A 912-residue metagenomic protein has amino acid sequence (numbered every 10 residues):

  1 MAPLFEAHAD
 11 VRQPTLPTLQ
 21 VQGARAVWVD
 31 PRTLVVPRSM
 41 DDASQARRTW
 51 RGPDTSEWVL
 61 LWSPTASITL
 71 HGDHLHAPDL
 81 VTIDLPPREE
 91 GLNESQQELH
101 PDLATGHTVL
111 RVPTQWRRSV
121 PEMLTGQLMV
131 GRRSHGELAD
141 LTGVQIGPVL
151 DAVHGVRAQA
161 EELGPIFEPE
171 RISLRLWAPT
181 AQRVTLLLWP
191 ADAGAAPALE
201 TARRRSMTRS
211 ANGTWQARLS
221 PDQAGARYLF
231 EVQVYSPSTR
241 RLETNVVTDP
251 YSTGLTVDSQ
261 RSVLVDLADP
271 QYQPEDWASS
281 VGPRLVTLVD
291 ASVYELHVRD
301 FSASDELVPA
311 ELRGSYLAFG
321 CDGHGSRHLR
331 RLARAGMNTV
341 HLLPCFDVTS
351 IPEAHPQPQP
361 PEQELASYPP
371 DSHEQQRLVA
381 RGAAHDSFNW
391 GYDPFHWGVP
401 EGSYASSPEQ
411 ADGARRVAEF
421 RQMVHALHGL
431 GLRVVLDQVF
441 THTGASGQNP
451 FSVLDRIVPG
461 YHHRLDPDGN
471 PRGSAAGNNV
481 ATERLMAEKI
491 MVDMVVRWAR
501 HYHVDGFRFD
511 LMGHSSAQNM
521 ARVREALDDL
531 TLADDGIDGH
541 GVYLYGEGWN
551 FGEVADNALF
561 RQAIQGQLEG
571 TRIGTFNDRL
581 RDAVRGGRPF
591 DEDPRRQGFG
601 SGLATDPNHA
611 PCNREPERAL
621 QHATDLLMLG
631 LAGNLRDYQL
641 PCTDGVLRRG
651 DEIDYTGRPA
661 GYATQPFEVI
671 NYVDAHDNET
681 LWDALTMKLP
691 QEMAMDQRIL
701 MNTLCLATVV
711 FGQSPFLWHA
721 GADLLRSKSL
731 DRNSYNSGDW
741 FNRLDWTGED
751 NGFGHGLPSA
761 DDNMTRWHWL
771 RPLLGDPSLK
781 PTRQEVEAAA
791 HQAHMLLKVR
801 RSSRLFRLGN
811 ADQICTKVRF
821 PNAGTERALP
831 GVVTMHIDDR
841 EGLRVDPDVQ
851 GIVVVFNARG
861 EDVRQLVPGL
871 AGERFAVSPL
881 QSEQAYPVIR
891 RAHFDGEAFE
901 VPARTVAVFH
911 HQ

Functional and structural regions predicted by a protein language model:
M1-A24, T65, T69, E89-R171 (+3 more regions): The feature marks proteins involved in alpha-glucan
R32-L34, E170-L174: Structural beta-strand segments of beta-rich domains
M40-A43, P53-T55, A178-R183, R859-E861 (+1 more regions): Short proline/glycine-enriched turn/loop motifs at strand-loop junctions of beta-rich domains
L176, F230, L296, L342 (+7 more regions): Conserved, mostly hydrophobic/aromatic
A224-A226, R891-Q912: C-terminal beta-strand-rich structural cap/linker in extracellular carbohydrate-active enzymes
R299-S304, V308-L317, R330-N338, L343-Y502 (+4 more regions): Substrate-binding/active-site clefts of carbohydrate-active enzymes
H355, L511-T656, A660-Y662, A722-W769 (+1 more regions): Active-site-proximal helices and loops of the catalytic beta/alpha 8
R649-V853, A858-L866, L870-R874: Loop/helix patches that line or flank the sugar-binding groove of alpha-linked glycan CAZymes
